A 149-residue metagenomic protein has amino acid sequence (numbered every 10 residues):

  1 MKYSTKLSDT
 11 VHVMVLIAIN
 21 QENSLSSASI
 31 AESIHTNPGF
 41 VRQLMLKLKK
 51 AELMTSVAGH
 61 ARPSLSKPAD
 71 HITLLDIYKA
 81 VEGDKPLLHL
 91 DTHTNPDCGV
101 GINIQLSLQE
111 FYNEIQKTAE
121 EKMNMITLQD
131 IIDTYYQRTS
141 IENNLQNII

Functional and structural regions predicted by a protein language model:
M1-V13: Short alpha-helical segments that sit at the start of domains
A18-E22, K67-P68: Short helix-capping/hinge SLiMs at alpha-helix to coil transitions
A28-I34: A short alpha-helical element within helix-turn-helix/winged-helix DNA-binding domains across DNA-binding proteins
M45-K49: Basic amphipathic alpha-helical segments that dock to polyanions
A51-S66: Beta-hairpin "wing" of winged helix-turn-helix
A69-T94: Conserved segment of winged-helix/HTH DNA-binding domains
T92, P96-I149: C-terminal regulatory/oligomerization modules of transcriptional regulators
